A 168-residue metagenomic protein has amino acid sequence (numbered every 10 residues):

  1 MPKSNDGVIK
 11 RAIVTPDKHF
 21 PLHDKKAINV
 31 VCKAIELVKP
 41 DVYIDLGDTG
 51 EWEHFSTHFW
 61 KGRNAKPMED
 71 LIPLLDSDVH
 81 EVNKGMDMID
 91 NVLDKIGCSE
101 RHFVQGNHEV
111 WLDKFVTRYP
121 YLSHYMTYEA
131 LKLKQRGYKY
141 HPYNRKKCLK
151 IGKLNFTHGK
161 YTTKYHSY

Functional and structural regions predicted by a protein language model:
M1-D87: N-terminal active-site segment of His-dependent metallophosphoesterases
S77-Y168: Conserved catalytic scaffold of divalent metal-dependent phosphoesterases
